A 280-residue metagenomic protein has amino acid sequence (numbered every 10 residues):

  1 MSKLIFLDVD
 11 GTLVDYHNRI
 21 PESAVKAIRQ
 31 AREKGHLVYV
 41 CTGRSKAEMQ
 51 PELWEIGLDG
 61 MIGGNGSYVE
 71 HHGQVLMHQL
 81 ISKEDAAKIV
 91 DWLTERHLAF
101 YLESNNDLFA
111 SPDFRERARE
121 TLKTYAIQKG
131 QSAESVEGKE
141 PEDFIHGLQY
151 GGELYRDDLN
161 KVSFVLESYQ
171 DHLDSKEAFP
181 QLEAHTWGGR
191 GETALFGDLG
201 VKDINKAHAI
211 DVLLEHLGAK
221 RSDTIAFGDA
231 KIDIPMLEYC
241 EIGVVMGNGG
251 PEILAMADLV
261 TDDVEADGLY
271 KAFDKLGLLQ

Functional and structural regions predicted by a protein language model:
M1-L4, I20-P21, F196-Q280: Mg2+-dependent phosphoryl-transfer enzymes with acidic/Ser/Thr/Gly-rich catalytic loops
K3-N18, I89, L237: Asp-based phosphoryl-transfer active-site loop
G11, G66, G228-A230: Active-site metal-binding loops of divalent metal-dependent hydrolases
Y16-I127: Active-site phosphate-binding/coordination module
G35-Y39, L58-D59, N160-K161, S222-D223 (+2 more regions): Short active-site oxyanion
I56-G57, N65, A178-P180, Y239-C240 (+1 more regions): Short, structured coil segments at secondary-structure junctions
L58-G66, E183-W187, G243-G247, T261-D262: Short hydrophobic/aromatic-enriched beta-strand-loop microsegments
D107-I225: Conserved acidic, metal-coordinating active-site core of Asp-based, Mg2+-dependent phosphoryl-transfer enzymes
